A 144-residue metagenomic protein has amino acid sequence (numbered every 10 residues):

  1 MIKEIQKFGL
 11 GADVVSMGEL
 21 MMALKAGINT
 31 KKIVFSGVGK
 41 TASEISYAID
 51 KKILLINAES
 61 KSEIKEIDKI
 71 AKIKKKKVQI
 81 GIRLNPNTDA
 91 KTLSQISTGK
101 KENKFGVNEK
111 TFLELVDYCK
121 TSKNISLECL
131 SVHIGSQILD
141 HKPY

Functional and structural regions predicted by a protein language model:
M1-Y144: Active-site-proximal beta-alpha core segment in soluble small-molecule metabolic enzymes
